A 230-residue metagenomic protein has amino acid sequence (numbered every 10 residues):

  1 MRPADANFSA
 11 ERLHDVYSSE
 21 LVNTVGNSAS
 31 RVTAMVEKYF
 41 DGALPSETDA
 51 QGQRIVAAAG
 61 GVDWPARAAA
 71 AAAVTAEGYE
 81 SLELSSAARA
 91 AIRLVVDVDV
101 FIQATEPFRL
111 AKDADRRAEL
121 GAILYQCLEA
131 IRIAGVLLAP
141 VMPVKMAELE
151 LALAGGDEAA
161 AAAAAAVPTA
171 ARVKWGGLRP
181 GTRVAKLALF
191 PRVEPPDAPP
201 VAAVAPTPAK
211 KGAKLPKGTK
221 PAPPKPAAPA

Functional and structural regions predicted by a protein language model:
M1-R54, G156-D197: Catalytic adenosine-cofactor/nucleotide-binding cores of aminoacyl-tRNA synthetases and other
P3-A4, A29-T75, V95, D99-R116: Conserved, charged catalytic cores of large soluble enzymes
A6, E77, L82-E83, I92-A230: Basic, alpha-helical terminal appendages of large translation-related enzymes
N7-V22, A70-R89: Extended, non-catalytic structural segments that build the interaction scaffolds of large macromolecular assemblies
V22, G26, P65, A69 (+4 more regions): Generic structural concept
A34, D41, L84-S85, V136: Aromatic-residue-lined binding/catalytic grooves and analogous aromatic/hydrophobic interfacial grooves in multimeric
